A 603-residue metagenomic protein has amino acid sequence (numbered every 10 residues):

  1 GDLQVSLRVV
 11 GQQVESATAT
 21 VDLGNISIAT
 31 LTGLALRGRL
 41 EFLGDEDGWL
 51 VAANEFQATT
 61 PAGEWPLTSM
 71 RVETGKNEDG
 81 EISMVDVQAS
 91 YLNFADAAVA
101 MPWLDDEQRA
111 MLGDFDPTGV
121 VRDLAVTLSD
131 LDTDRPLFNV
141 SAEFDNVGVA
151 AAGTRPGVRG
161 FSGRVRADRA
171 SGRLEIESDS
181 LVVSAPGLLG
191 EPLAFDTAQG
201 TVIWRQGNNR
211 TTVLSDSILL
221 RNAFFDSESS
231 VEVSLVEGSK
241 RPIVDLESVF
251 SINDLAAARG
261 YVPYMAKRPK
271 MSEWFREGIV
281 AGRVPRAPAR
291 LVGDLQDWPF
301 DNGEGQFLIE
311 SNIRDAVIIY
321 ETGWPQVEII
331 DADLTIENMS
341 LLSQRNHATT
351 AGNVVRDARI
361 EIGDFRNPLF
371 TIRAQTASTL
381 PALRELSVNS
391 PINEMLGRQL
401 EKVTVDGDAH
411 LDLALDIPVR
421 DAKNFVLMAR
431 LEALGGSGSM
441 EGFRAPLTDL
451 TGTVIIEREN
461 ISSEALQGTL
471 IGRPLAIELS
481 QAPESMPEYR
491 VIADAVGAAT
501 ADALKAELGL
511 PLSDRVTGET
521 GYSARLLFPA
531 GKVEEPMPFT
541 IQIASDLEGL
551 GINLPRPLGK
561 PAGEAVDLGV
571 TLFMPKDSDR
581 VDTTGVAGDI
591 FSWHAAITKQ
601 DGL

Functional and structural regions predicted by a protein language model:
G1-W65, R71-A152, R164-S171, E175-A223 (+5 more regions): Extended amphipathic, helix-rich lipid-handling scaffolds
G160: Active-site pocket-lining segments that scaffold enzyme catalytic pockets across diverse folds
L334: Anion-recognition interface
